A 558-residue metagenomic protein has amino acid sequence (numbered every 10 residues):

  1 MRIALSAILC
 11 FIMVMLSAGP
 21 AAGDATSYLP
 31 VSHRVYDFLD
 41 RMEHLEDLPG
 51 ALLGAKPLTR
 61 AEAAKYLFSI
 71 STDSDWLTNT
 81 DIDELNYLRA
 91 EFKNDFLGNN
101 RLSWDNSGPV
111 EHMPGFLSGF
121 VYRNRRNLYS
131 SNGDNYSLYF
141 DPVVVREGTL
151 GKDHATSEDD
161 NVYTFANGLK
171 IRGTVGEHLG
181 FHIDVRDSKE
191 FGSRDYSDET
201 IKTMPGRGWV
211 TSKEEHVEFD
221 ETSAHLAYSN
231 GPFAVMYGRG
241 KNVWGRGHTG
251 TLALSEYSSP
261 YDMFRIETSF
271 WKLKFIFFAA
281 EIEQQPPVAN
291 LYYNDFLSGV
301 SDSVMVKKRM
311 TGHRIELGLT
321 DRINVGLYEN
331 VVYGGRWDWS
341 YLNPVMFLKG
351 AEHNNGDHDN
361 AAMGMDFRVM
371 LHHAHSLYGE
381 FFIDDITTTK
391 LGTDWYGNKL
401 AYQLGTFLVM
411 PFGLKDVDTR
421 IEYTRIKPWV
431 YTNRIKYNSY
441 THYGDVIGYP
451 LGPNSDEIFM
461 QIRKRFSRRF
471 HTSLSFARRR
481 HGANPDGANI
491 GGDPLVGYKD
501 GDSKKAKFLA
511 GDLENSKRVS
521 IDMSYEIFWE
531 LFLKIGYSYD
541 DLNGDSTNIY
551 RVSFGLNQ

Functional and structural regions predicted by a protein language model:
M1-S6: Positively charged n-region of N-terminal signal peptides that target proteins for export
S17-A18: N-terminal signal peptide c-region/cleavage motif recognized by signal peptidases
T26, V31, P49-G54, T59-A61 (+8 more regions): Outer-membrane beta-barrel channel domains
V35-A55: Extracellular-facing binding/remodeling surfaces
E43-H44, N242, E380: Amphipathic, well-packed alpha-helical segments that form the structural scaffold of globular domains
F219, G318-L319, I323-V331, R336-Q558: Exposed, low-structure sequence patches enriched in small/polar residues
